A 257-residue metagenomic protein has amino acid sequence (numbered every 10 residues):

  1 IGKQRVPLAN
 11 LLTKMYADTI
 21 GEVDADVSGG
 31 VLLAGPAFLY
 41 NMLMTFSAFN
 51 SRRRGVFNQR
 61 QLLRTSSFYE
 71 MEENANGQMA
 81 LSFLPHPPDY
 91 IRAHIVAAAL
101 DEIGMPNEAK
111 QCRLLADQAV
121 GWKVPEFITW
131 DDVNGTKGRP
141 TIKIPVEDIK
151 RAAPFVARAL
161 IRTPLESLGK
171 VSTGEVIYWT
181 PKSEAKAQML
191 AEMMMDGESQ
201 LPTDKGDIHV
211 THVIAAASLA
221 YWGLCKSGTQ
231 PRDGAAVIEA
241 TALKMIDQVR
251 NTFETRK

Functional and structural regions predicted by a protein language model:
G2-N58: Short helix/loop segments within enzyme catalytic domains that coordinate or immediately flank catalytic cofactors
R60-K257: Non-catalytic terminal regions of proteins
